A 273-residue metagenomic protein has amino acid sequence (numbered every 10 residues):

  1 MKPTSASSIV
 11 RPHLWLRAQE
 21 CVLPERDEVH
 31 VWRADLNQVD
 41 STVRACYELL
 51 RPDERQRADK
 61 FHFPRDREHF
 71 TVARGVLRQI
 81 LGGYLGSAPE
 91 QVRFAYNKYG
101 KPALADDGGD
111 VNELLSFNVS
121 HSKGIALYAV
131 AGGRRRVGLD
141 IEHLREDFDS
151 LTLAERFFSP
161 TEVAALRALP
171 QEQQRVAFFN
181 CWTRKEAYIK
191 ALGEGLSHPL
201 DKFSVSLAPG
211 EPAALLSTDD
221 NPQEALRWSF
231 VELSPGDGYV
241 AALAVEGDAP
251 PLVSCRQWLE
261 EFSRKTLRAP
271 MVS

Functional and structural regions predicted by a protein language model:
M1-S273: Core catalytic alpha/beta fold that binds nucleotide/phospho-ligands
